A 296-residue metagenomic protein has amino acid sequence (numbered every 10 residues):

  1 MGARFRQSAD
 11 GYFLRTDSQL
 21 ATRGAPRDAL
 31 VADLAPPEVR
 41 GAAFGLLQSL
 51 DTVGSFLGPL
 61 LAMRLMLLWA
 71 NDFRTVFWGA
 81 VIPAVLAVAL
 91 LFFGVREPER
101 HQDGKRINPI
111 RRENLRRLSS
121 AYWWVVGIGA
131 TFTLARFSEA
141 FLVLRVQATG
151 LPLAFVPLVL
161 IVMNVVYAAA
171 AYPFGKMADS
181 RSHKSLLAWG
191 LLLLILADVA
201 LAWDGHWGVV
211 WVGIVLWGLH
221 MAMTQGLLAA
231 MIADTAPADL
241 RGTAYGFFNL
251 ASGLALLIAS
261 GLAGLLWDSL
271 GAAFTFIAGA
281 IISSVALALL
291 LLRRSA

Functional and structural regions predicted by a protein language model:
M1-F5, L192-G205: C-terminal ends and interior cores of transmembrane alpha-helices in multi-pass membrane transporters/permeases
Y12-L50: Cytoplasmic helix-loop-helix junction between adjacent transmembrane helices in 12-TM secondary transporters
L57-F77, I258-F274: Transmembrane alpha-helix termini and helix-breaking/packing motifs in multi-pass membrane transporters
M66, A170-S182, W267: Helix-to-loop junctions at the C-terminal end of transmembrane segments in multipass secondary transporters
T75-F92, F274-L291: Symmetry-related core transmembrane helices of the 12-TM Major Facilitator Superfamily/SLC fold
V81, S185-A200, A280: Structural signature of the two symmetry-related core transmembrane helices
P83, L91-K105, L292-A296: Helix-loop junctions on the cytosolic side of multi-pass membrane transporters, especially the intracellular loop
E97-I128: Juxtamembrane intracellular "pre-TM" segments in multi-pass secondary transporters
